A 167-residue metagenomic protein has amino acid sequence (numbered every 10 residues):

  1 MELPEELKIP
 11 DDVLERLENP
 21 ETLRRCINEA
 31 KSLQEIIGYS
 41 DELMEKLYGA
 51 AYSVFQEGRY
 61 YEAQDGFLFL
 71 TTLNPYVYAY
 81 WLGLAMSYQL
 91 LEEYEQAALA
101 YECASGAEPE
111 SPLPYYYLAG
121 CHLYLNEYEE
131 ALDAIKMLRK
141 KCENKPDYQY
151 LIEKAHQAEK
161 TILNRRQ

Functional and structural regions predicted by a protein language model:
M1-L33, L163-Q167: Eukaryotic alpha-helical solenoid repeat scaffolds
A30-K46: TPR-adjacent "capping" and linker segments in tetratricopeptide-repeat scaffold/adaptor proteins
Q34-G38, K141-Y148: Flexible helix-coil transition and linker loops at the boundaries of alpha-helical arrays
D41-E110: Alpha-helical adaptor scaffolds
G49, G83, Y117, L151-K154 (+1 more regions): "A position-specific structural signal for the A-helix of alpha-solenoid helical repeats
Q56, L90, Y124, A158-T161 (+1 more regions): Register position in tetratricopeptide repeats
G120-P146, E153-K160: TPR/TPR-like (Sel1-like) alpha-helical repeat modules
